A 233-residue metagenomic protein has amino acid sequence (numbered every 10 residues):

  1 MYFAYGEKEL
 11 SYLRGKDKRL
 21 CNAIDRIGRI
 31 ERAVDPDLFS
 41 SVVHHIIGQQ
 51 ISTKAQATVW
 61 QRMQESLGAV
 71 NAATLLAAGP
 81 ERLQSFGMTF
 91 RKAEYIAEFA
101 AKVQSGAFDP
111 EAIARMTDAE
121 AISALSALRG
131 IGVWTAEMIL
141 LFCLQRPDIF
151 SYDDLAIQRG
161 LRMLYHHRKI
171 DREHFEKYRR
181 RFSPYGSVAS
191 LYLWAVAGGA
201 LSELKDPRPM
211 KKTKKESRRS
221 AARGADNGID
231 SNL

Functional and structural regions predicted by a protein language model:
M1-F3, P36-F39, A73-L75, A114-T117 (+2 more regions): Short acidic alpha-helix initiation/capping motifs at coil-to-helix transition points, especially at protein N-termini
M1-I30, E94, V133-L233: C-terminal accessory module of base-excision DNA glycosylases/AP lyases that mediates lesion recognition and DNA
K8, R14-G68: A positional/architectural concept
R19-A23, I51-S52, Q56-R129, R181-S183: Alpha-helical ds-nucleic-acid-binding substructure associated with the helix-hairpin-helix region of base-excision DNA
E31, A55, L75, P110-I113 (+2 more regions): Short, surface-exposed helix-loop/turn micro-motifs enriched in polar/charged residues
S41-I46, A78-R82, E120-A124, M138 (+2 more regions): A general alpha-helix detector
I46, G79, L83, A107 (+2 more regions): Short amphipathic alpha-helical interaction patches enriched in hydrophobic/aromatic residues with interspersed Lys/Arg
